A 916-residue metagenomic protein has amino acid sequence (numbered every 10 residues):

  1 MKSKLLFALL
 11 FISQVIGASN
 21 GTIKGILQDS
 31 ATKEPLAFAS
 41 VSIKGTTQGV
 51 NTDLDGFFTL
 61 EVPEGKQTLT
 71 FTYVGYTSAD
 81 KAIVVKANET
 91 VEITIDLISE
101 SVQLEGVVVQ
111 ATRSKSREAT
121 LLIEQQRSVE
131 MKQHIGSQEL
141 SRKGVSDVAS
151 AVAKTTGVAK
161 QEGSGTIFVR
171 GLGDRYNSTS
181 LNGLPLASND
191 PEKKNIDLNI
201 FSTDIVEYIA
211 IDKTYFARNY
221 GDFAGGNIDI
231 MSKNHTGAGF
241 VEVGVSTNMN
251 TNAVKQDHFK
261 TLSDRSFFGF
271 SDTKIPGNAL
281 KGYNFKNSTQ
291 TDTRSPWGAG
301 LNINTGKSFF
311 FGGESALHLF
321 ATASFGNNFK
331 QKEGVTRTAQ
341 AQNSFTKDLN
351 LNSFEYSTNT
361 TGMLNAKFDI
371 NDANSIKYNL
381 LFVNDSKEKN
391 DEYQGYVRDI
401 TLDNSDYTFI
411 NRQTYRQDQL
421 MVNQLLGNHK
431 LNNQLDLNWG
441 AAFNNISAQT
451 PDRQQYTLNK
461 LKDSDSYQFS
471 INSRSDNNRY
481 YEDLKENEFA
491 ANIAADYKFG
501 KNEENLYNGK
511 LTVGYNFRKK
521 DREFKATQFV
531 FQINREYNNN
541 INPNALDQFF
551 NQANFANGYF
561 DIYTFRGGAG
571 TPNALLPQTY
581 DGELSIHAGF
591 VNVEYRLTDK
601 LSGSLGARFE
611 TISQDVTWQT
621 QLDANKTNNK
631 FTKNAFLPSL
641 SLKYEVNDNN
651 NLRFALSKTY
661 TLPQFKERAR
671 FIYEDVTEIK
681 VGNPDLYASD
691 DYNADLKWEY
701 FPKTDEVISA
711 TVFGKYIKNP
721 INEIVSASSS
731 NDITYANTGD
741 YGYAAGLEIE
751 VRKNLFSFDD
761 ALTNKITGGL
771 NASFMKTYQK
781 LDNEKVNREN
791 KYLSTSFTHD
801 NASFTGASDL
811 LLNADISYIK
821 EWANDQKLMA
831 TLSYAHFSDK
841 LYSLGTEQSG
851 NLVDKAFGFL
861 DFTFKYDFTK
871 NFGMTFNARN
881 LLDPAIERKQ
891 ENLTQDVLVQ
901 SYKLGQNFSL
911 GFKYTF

Functional and structural regions predicted by a protein language model:
Q28, T32, S40-K44, T72-Y76 (+2 more regions): Short, acidic, small-residue-rich periplasmic hinge/interaction motif at the N-terminus of Gram-negative outer-membrane
T47-F57: Short, acidic Ser/Thr/Gly-rich low-complexity loop/linker segments typical of extracellular and cell-surface proteins
S114-K115, A119, I123-F168, G183-A217 (+1 more regions): Periplasmic N-terminal accessory/gating domains of Gram-negative outer-membrane beta-barrel systems
P185, Q468, A545-G567, S613 (+4 more regions): Surface-exposed extracellular loop regions of Gram-negative outer-membrane beta-barrel proteins, predominantly
K286-E392, M421, P638-L640: Transmembrane beta-barrel wall of Gram-negative outer-membrane proteins
S405-L426, A574-H587, Y660-I717, A727-L755 (+4 more regions): Outer-membrane beta-barrel signature, preferentially recognizing the C-terminal barrel domain of Gram-negative
V712-Y716, Y735-K840: Gram-negative outer-membrane beta-barrel transporters
H836-S843, K865-F916: C-terminal beta-signal and adjacent terminal beta-strands/loops of Gram-negative outer-membrane beta-barrel proteins
